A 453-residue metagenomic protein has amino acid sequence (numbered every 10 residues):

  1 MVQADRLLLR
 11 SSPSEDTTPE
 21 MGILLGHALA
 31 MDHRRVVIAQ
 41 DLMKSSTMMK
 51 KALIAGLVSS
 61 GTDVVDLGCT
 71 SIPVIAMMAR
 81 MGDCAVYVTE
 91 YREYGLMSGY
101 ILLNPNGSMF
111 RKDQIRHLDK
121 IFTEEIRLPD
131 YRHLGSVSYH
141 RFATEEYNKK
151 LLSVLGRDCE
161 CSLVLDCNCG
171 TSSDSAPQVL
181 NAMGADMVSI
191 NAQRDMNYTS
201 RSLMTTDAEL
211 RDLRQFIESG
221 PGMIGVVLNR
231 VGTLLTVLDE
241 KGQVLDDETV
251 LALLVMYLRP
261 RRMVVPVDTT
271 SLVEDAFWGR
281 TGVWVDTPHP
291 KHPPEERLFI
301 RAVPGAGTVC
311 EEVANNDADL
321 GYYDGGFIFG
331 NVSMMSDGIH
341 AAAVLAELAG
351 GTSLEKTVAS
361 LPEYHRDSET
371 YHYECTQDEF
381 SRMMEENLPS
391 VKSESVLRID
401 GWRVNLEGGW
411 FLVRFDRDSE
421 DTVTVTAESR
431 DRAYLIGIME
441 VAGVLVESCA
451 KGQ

Functional and structural regions predicted by a protein language model:
M1-L53, S59-G61, V137-L163: An N-terminal, well-structured beta->alpha segment
R6, I38, I75, V86 (+8 more regions): Buried hydrophobic positions in well-ordered alpha/beta secondary-structure cores of metabolic enzymes
L24-S98, V179-E240: N-terminal small/polar loop signature for handling phosphorylated ligands or for N-terminal nucleophile
I38, V64-G68, Y87-V88, D130 (+8 more regions): General beta-strand structural signal in soluble alpha/beta enzymes
A39-D41, L165-C167, D239, N331 (+1 more regions): Short glycine-centered, acidic/aromatic-flanked micro-motifs in structured strand/loop junctions that mark active-site
G95-Y100, N104-D113, K120, I126 (+3 more regions): Replace "Mg2+/Mn2+-dependent" with "divalent metal-dependent
L96-P221: Gly/Ser/Thr-enriched, mixed-charge loops and adjacent short helices that form phosphate/oxyanion-binding elements
M223, P260-Q453: Phosphate-binding and adjacent anionic-ligand microenvironments
